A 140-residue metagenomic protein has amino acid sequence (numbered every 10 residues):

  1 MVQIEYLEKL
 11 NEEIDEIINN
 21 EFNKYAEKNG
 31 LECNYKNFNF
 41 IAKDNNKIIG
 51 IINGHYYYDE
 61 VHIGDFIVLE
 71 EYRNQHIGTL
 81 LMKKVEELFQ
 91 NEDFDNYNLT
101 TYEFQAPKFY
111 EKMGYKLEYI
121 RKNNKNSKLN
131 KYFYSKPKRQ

Functional and structural regions predicted by a protein language model:
M1-K9, K116, K136-Q140: Short, Lys/Arg-enriched, disordered terminal segments
V2-G64, R121: Acetyl-CoA-dependent GNAT
I18, Y110, Y115: Conserved active-site tyrosine of GNAT-family acetyltransferases
D59-E70, Y132: Conserved acetyl-CoA binding element of GNAT-fold acetyltransferases
N74-E87, K112: Conserved acetyl-CoA-binding loop-helix of GNAT-fold acetyltransferases
F89-E103: Conserved GNAT acetyl-CoA-binding A-motif
Y102-F104, M113, N123-Q140: C-terminal "cap" of GNAT-fold acetyltransferases
